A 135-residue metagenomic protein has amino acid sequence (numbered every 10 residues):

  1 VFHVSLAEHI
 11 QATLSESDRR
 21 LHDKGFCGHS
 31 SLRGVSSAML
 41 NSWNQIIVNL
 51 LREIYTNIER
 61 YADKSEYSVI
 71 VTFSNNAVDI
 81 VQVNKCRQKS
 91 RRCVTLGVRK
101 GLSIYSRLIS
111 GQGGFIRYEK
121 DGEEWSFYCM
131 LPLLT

Functional and structural regions predicted by a protein language model:
V1-F26: Short beta-to-alpha transition helix within the HATPase_c
K24-R52: Conserved short strand/loop->alpha-helix "switch" segment adjacent to the catalytic nucleotide/phosphoryl-transfer site
H29-R33, I70-T72, E119: Solvent-exposed beta-strand sheet faces enriched in polar/charged residues
I54-A62: Short helix-loop "hinge" at the ATP-lid/N-box region of the Bergerat-fold HATPase_c
E66-A77, V83-N84, G122: Short beta-strand/loop element within the Bergerat-fold HATPase_c
K85-R87, P132-T135: Two-component histidine kinase transmitter core
R92-G122: ATP phosphate-binding glycine-rich loop and adjacent ATP-lid/helix-beta elements within ATP-binding kinase/ATPase
E123-L134: Short C-terminal beta-strand
